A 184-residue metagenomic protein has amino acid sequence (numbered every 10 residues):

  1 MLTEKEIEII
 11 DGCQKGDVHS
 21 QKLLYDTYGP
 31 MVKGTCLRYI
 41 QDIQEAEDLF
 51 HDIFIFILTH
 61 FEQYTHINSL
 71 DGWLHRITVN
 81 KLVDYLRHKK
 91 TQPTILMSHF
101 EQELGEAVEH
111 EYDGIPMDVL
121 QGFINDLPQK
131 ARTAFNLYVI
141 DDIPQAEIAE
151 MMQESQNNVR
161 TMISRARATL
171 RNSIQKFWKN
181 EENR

Functional and structural regions predicted by a protein language model:
M1-T3, G12, E150-Q153, R167-R184: C-terminal edge and immediately downstream basic/flexible tail or linker adjoining helix-turn-helix-like DNA-binding
T3, D84, Q92-M117: Internal acidic/polar
K5, N125, Q129-T133, D141-N158: Helix-turn-helix DNA-binding module
Q14-K15, D52-S69, K89-K90: Sigma70-family region 2
Q14-L23, K33-D52, Q156, F177-E181: Short, charged helix-capping/linker segments at alpha-helix termini
Y28, M162-R165, T169: Residues within the DNA-recognition helix of helix-turn-helix
G34, D48-I55, N68-N80: Structural recognition of an alpha-helix C-terminal capping motif at a helix-to-coil junction
E62-H66, R76-L96: Arg/Lys-rich amphipathic alpha helix in sigma70-family domain 2
